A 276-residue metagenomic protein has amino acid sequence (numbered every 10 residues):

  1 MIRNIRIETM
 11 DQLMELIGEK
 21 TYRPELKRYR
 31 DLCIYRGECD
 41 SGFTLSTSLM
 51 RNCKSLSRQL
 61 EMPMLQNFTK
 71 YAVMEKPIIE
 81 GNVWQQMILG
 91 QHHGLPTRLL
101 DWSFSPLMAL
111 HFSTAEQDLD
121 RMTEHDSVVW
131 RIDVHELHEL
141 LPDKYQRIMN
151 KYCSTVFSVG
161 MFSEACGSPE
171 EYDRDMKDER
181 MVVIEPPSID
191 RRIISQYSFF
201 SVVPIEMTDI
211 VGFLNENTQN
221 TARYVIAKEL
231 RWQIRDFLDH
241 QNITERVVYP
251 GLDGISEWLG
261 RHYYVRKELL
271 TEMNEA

Functional and structural regions predicted by a protein language model:
M1-A276: Catalytic-core elements of nucleic-acid end-processing and repair enzymes
